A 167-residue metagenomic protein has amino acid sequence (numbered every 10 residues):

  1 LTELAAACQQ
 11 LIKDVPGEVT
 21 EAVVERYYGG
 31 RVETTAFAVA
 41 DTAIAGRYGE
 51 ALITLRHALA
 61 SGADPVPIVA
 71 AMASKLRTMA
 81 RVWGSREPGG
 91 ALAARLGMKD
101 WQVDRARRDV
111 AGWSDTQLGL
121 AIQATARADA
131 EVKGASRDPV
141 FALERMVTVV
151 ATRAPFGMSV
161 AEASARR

Functional and structural regions predicted by a protein language model:
L1-F37, T42-A45: Long, charge-dense, solvent-exposed interaction surfaces that engage phosphate-rich ligands
T35, I44-R167: Helix-rich C-terminal "collar"/helical-bundle subdomain used as an assembly and partner-interaction module in RFC-like
